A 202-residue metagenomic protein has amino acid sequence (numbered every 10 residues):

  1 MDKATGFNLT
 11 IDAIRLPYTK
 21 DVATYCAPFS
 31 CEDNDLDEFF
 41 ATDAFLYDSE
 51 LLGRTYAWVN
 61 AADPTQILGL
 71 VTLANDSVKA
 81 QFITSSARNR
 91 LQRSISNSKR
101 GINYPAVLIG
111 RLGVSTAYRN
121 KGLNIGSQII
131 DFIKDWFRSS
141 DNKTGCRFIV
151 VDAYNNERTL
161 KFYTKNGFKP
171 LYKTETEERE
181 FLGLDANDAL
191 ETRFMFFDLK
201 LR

Functional and structural regions predicted by a protein language model:
M1-K121, S127-Q128, D135-V150, L160-R202: Non-catalytic substrate-recognition and accessory regions of acyl/acetyltransferase enzymes
A153: His/Cys-centered metal/cofactor-coordination and adjacent catalytic loops
N156: Negatively charged, flexible loop motifs adjacent to catalytic sites in prokaryotic signal transduction proteins
